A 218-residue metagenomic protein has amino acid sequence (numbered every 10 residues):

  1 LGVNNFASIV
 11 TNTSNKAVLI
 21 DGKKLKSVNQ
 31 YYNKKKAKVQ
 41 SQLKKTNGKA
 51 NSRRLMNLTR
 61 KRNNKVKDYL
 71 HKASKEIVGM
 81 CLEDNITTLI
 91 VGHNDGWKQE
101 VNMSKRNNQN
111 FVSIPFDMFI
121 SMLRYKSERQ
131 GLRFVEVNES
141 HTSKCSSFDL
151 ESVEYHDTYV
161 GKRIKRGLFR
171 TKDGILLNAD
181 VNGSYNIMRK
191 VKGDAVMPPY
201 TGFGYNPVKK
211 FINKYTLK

Functional and structural regions predicted by a protein language model:
L1-G2, R170: Well-ordered beta-strand positions
G2-I120, M197-K218: Substrate-contacting helices/loops that form the catalytic groove of nucleic-acid and nucleotide-polymer processing
N108-K218: Positively charged, low-complexity nucleic-acid-binding target-recognition regions
